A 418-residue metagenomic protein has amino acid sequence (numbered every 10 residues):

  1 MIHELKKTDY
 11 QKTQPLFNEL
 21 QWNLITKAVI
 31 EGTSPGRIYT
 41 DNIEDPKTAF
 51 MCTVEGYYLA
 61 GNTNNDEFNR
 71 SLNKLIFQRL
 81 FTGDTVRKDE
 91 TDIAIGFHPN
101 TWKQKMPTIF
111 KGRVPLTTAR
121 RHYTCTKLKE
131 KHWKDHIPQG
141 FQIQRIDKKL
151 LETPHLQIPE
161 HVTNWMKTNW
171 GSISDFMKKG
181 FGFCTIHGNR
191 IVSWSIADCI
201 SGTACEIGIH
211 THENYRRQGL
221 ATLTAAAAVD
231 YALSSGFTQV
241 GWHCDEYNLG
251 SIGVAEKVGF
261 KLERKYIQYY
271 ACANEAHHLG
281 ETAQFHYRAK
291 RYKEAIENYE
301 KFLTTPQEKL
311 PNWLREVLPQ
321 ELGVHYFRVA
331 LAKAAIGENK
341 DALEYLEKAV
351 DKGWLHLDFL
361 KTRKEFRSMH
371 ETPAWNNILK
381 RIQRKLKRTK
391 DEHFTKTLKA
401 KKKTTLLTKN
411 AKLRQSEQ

Functional and structural regions predicted by a protein language model:
P35-G36, N42, P46-K47, M51-T153 (+1 more regions): Acyl-donor-binding surface of acyltransferase catalytic domains
E67-L80, R217-Y231, G253, K257: Conserved acetyl-CoA-binding loop-helix of GNAT-fold acetyltransferases
I95-T101, W242-I252, Y270, T362: Conserved beta-strand-loop-alpha-helix junction that forms the acyl-donor binding cleft
T101-R113, T222, E246-R264, S368: Conserved active-site alpha-helix within GNAT-family acetyltransferase domains
T168-E213: A conserved beta-strand-loop-helix scaffold within acyl/acetyltransferase catalytic domains
